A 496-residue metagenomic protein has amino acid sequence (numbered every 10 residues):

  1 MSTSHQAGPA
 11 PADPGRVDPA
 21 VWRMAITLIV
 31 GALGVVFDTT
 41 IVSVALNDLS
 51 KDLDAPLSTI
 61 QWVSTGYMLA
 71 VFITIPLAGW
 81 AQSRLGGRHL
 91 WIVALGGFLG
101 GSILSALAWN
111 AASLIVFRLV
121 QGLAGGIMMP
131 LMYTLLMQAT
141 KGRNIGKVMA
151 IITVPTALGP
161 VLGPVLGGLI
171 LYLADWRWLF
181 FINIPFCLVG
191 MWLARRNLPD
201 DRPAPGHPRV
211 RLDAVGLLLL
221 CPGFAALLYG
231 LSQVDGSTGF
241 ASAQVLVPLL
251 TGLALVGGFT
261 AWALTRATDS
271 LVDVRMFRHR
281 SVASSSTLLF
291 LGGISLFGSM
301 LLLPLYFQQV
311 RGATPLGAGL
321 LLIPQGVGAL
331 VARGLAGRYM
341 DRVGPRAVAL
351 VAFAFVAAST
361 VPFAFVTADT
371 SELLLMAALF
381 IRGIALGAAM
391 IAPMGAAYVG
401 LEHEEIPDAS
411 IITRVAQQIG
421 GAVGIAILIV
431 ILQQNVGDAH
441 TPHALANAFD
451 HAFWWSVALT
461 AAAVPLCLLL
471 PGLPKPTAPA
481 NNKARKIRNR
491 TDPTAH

Functional and structural regions predicted by a protein language model:
M1-A20, R202-P208, L470-H496: Intrinsic disorder in cytosolic terminal tails and internal cytosolic loops of multi-pass membrane transporters
A10-V17, P205-A214, A263-L289, R485 (+1 more regions): Juxtamembrane intracellular "pre-TM" segments in multi-pass secondary transporters
V21-L46, L53-G79, R88-W91, L95-G101 (+10 more regions): 12-transmembrane solute porter fold
I29, M132, L136-T140, A194-L198 (+3 more regions): Structural signal for the C-terminal ends of transmembrane alpha-helices and the immediately following loop
L46-N47, S113: Membrane-interfacial helix termini and adjacent extracytoplasmic/periplasmic loops of multi-pass transporters
I75-V215, D369: Helix-loop-helix hairpins in multi-pass membrane proteins, especially solute transporters
M191-R211, A261-L271, L468-P479: Helix-loop junctions on the cytosolic side of multi-pass membrane transporters, especially the intracellular loop
Q233-G239: Short, hydrophobic transmembrane alpha-helix segments
